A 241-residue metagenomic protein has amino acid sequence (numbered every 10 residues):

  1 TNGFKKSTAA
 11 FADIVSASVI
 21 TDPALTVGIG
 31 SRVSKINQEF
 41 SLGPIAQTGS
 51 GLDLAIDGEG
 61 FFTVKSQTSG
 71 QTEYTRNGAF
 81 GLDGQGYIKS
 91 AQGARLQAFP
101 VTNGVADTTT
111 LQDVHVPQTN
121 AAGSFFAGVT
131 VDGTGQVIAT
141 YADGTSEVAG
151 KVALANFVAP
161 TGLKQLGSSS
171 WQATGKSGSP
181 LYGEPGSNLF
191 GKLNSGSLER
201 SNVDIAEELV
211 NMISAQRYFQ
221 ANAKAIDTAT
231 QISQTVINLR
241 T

Functional and structural regions predicted by a protein language model:
T1-V101, T109, H115-T241: Amphipathic alpha-helical polymerization modules
